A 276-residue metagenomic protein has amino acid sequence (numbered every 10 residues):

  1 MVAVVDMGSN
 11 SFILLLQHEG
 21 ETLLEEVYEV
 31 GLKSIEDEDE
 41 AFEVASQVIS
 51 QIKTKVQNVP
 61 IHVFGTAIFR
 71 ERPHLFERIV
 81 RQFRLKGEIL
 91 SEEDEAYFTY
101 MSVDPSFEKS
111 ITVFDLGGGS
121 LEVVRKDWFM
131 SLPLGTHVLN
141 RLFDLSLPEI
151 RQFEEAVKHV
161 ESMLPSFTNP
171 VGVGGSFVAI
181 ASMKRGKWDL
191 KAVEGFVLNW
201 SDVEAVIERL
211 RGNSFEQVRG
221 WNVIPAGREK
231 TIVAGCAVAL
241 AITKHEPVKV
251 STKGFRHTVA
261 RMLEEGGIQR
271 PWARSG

Functional and structural regions predicted by a protein language model:
M1-T22: N-terminal basic/disordered segments at the start of proteins
V2-D6, I111-D115, P170: Short glycine-aspartate micro-motif
S9-S11, V103, G117-V123, G175: Ser/Thr-glycine-rich phosphate-binding loops at phosphate-binding pockets of nucleotides, nucleotide cofactors
N10, V59, T168: Short acidic/polar active-site loop segments enriched in Thr and Asp
L16-H18, V30-K53, H62, A67-S110 (+1 more regions): Helical "lid/coupling" subdomains associated with nucleotide-phosphate turnover
G20-E29, V56: N-terminal glycine-rich anion-binding loops that anchor highly charged ligand groups
